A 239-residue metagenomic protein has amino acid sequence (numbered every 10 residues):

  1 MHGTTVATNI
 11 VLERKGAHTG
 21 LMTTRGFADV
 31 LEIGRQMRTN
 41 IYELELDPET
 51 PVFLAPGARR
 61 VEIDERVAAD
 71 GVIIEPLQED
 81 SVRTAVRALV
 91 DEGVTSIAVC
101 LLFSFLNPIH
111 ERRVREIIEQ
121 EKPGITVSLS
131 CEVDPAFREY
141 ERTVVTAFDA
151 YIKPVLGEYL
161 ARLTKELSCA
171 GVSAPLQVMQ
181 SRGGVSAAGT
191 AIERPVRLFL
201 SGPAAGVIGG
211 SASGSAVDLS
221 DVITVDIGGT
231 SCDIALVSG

Functional and structural regions predicted by a protein language model:
M1-G239: N-terminally biased helix-coil "hinge/interface" segments that flank
